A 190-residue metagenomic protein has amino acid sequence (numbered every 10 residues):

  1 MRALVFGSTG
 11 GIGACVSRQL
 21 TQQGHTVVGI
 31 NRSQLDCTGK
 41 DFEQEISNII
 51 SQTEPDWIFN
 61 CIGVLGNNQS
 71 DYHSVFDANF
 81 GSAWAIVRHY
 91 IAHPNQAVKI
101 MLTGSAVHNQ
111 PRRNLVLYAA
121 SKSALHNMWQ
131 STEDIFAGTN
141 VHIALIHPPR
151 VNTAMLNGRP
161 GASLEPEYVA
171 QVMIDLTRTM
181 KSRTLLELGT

Functional and structural regions predicted by a protein language model:
V5-F6, F59-G63, K99-S105, H142-H147: Structural signature of the Rossmann-like NAD(P)-dependent dehydrogenase/reductase core
F6-R18: N-terminal Rossmann NAD(P)H-binding glycine-rich loop of SDR-like oxidoreductase domains
I30-Q44: Rossmann-fold cofactor-recognition segment
V64-N68, K99-Q130, D134-A137, R150: Catalytic loop of short-chain dehydrogenase/reductase
Q69-F76: Substrate-binding pocket helix/loop in short-chain dehydrogenase/reductase
D134, G138-G161: Flexible, glycine-rich beta-alpha linker
L145-I146, G158-T190: C-terminal helical subdomain
